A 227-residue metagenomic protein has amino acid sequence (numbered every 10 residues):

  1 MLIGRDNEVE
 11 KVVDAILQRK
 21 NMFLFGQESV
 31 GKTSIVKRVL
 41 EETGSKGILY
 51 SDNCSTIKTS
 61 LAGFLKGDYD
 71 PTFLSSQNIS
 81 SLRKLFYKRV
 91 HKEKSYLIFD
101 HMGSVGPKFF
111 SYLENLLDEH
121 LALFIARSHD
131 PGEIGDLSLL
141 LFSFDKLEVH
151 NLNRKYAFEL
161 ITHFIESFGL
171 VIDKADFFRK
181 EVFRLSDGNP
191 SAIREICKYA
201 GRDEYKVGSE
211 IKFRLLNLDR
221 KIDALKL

Functional and structural regions predicted by a protein language model:
M1-V12: N-terminal pre-P-loop "Q-motif" helix
Q18-K37: Walker A/P-loop nucleotide-binding motif
F23, I35, H150, R154-K155 (+1 more regions): C-terminal alpha-helical "lid" subdomain
E42-L49: Post-Walker A helix-loop "phosphate-sensing" segment adjacent to the P-loop in P-loop NTPases
I48, S55-S76, I165: Conserved NTP-binding/hydrolysis module of P-loop NTPases
K66-G106: Central P-loop NTPase core of STAND/AAA+ ATPases
F99, G103-L139, S143: Sensor-1/coupling segment of RecA-like P-loop NTPase cores
F124-F168: Alpha-helical sensor/transducer elements of the RecA-like P-loop NTPase core
